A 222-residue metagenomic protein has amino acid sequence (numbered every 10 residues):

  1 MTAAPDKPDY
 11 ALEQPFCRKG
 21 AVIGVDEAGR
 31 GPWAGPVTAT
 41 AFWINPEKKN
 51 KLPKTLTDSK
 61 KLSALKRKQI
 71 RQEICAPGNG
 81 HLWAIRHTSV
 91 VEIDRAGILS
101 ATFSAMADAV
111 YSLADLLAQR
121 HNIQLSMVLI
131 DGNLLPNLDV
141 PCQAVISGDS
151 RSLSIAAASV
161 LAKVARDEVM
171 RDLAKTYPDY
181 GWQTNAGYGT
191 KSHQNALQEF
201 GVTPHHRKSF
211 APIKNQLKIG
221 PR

Functional and structural regions predicted by a protein language model:
M1-R222: RNase H-like, Mg2+-dependent phosphodiesterase core, and more generally RNA phosphate-backbone-engaging helix-loop
